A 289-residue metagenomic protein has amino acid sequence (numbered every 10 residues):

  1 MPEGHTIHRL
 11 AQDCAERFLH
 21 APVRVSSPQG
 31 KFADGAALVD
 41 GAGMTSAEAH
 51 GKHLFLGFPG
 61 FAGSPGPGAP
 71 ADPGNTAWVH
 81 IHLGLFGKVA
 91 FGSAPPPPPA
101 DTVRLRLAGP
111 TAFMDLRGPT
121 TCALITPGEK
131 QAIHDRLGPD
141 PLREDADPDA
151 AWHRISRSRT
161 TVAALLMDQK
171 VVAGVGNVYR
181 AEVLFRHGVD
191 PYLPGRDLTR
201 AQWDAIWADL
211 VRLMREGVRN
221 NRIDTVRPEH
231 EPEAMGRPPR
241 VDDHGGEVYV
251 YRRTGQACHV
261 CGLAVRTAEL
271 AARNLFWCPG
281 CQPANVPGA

Functional and structural regions predicted by a protein language model:
M1-G4, Q131, D145, S156 (+2 more regions): Low-complexity, intrinsically disordered regions enriched in charged/polar residues
M1-P127, P287-A289: Gly/Gly-Pro- and Ser/Thr-rich, intrinsically disordered tail segments characteristic of DNA damage-repair and tolerance
P2-H5, P139, P191: Proline-rich low-complexity regions
H5, R9, H153, A208: Short, contiguous clusters of charged residues that form electrostatic/catalytic patches at enzyme active sites, used
P22-V39, G63, R154-A289: Basic, nucleic-acid-binding surfaces and adjacent catalytic neighborhoods in DNA/RNA-processing proteins
P67-R186, P194, A201, I206: Phosphate/anion-contacting hairpin/loop surfaces
